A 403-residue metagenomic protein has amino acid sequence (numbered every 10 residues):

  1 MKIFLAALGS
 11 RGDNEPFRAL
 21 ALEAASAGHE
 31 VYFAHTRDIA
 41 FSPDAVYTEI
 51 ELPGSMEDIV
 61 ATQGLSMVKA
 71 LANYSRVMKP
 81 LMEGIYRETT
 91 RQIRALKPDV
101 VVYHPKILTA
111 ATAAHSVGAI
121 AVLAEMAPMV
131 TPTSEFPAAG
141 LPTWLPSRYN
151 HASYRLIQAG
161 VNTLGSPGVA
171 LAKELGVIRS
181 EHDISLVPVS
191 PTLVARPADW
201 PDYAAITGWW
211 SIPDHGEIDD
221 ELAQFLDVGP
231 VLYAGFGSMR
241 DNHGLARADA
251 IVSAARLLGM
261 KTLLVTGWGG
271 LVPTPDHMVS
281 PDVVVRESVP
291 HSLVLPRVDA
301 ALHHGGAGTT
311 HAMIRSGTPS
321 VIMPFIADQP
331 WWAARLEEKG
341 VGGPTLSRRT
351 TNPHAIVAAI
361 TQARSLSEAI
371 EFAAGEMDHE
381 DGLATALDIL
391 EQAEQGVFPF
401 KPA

Functional and structural regions predicted by a protein language model:
M1-T48: N-terminal subdomain of nucleotide-sugar transferases
H29-V231, F236-S238, H243-D249, R256-K261: Nucleotide-sugar-dependent glycosyltransferase catalytic domains
V31, A121, G308, S320-V321 (+1 more regions): A short hydrophobic/small-residue beta-strand
T48-E57, A124-M126, G305, I322-I326 (+1 more regions): Short beta->alpha connector loops at strand-helix junctions that form conserved, small/polar/Pro-enriched
V101-Y103, R286-A333: A donor-sugar binding/catalytic signature common to diverse glycosyltransferases and related nucleotide-sugar
R179, P353-A403: C-terminal amphipathic helix plus adjacent low-complexity, charged tail appended to glycosyltransferase catalytic
D249-V284: Catalytic donor nucleotide-activated moiety binding site of glycosyltransferases and closely related
A327-A359: Change "using UDP/GDP/dTDP sugars" to "using nucleotide sugars
